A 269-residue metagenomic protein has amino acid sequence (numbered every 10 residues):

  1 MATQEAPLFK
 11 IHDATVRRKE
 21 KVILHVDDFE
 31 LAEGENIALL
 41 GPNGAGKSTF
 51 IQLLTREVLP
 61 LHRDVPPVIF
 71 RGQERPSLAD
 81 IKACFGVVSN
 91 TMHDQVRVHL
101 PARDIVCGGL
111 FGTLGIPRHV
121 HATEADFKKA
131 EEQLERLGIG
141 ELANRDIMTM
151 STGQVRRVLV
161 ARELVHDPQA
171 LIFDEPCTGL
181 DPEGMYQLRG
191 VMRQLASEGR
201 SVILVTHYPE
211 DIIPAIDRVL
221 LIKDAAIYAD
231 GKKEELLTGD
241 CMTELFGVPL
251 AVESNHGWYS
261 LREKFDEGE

Functional and structural regions predicted by a protein language model:
H121, D146-M150: Conserved ABC ATPase signature
A122-L142: Conserved ABC ATPase "signature" region
D167: Conserved catalytic motifs of ABC-family nucleotide-binding domains
L171-E175: Catalytic Walker B motif of ABC-type/P-loop ATPase nucleotide-binding domains
T206-H207: H-loop/switch region of ABC-family ATPase nucleotide-binding domains
V219-K232: H-loop (His-switch) and adjacent beta-strand-loop-beta switch element of ABC-type ATPase nucleotide-binding domains
T243-E269: ABC ATPase nucleotide-binding domains
